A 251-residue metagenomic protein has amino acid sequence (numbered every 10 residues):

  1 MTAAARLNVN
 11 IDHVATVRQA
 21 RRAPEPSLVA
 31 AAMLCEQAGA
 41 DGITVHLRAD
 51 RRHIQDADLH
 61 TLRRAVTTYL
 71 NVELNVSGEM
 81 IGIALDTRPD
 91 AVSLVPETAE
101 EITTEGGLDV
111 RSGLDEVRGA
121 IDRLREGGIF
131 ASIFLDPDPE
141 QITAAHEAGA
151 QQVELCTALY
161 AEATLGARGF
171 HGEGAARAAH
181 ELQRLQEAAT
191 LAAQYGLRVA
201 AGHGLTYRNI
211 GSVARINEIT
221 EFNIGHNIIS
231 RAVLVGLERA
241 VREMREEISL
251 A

Functional and structural regions predicted by a protein language model:
M1-E73, G78-E79, L85-P89, F170-E173: Conserved N-terminal beta1-alpha1 strand-loop-helix module at the mouth
A5-I11, I43-V45, L70-L74, V92-L94 (+4 more regions): Hydrophobic faces of well-ordered beta-strands that scaffold small-molecule active sites in alpha/beta enzyme cores
V9, C35, H46, A84 (+4 more regions): Conserved, mostly hydrophobic/aromatic
N10-L28, Y69-V76, T103-R111, R125-P137 (+3 more regions): Active-site mouth loops of central-metabolism enzymes
G78-T87, D138-A148, A201, L205-I219: Catalytic cores of alpha/beta
S93-E101, Q152-L165, N217-L237: Glycine-rich phosphate-binding active-site loops on the catalytic face of alpha/beta enzymes
F130-L191: Histidine/lysine/aspartate-rich catalytic loop segments that bind and position anionic ligands
L165-A178, S230-A251: C-terminal helical cap(s) of enzyme catalytic domains, especially alpha/beta-barrels
